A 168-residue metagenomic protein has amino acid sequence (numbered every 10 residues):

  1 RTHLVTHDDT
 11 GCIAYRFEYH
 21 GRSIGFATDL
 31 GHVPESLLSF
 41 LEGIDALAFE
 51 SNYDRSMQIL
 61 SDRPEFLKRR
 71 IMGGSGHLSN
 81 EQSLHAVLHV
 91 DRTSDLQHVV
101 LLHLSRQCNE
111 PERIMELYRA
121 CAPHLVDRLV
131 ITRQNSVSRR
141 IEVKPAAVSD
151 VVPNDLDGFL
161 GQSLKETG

Functional and structural regions predicted by a protein language model:
R1-E42, R140-G168: Core dinuclear metal-dependent hydrolase active-site scaffold
P34-R133: Cap/insert and terminal regions of metallo-dependent hydrolase folds
T132-E142: A short, charged, Gly/Pro-tolerant segment at domain boundaries
